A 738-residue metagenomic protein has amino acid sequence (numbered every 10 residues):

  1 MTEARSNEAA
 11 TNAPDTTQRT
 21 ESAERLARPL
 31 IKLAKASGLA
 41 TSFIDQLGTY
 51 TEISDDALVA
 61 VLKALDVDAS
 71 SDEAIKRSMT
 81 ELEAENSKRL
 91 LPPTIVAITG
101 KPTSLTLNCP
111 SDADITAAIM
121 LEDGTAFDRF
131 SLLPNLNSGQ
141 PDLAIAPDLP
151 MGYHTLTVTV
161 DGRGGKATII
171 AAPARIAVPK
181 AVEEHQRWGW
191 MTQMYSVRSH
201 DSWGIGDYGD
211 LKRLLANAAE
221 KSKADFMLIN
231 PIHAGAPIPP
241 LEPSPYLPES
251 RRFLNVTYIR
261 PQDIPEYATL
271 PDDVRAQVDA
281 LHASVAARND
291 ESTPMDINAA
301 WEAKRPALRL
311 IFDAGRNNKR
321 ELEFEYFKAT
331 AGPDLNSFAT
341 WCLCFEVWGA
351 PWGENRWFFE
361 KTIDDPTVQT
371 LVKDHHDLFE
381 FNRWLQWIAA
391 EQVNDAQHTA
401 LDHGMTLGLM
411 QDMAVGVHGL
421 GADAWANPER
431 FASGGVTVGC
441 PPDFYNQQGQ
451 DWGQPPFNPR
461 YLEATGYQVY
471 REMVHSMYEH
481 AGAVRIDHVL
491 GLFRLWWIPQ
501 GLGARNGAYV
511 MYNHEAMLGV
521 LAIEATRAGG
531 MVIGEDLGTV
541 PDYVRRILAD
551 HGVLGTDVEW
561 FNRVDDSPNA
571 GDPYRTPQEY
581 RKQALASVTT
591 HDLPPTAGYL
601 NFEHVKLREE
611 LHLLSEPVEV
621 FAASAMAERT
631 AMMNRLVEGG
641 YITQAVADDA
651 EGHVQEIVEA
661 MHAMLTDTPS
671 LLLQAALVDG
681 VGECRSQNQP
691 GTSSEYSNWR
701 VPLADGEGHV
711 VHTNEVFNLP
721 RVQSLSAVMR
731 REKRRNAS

Functional and structural regions predicted by a protein language model:
A34, H154, A218, W341 (+6 more regions): Conserved, mostly hydrophobic/aromatic
K63-G100, D112, A118-F130, N135-Y153 (+2 more regions): Acidic/aromatic-lined carbohydrate-recognition and catalytic surfaces of CAZymes acting on diverse glycans
W188-T192, D225-I229, L409-Q411, V484 (+4 more regions): Hydrophobic faces of well-ordered beta-strands that scaffold small-molecule active sites in alpha/beta enzyme cores
Q193-G209, T257, D374-W387, Q450-Q468 (+3 more regions): The substrate-binding groove and active-site-proximal loops of carbohydrate-active enzymes, especially glycoside
V256-Q262, G419-Q468: Active-site-adjacent "subsite" loops/lids of carbohydrate-active enzymes
D313, E323, D536-C684: Conserved alpha/beta catalytic core and glycan-binding cleft of carbohydrate-active enzymes
Q397-H398, G416, L420-F444, W496-E610 (+1 more regions): Active-site-proximal helices and loops of the catalytic beta/alpha 8
D679-T713, N718: Low-complexity, glycine/alanine/valine/leucine- and proline-rich hydrophobic stretches
